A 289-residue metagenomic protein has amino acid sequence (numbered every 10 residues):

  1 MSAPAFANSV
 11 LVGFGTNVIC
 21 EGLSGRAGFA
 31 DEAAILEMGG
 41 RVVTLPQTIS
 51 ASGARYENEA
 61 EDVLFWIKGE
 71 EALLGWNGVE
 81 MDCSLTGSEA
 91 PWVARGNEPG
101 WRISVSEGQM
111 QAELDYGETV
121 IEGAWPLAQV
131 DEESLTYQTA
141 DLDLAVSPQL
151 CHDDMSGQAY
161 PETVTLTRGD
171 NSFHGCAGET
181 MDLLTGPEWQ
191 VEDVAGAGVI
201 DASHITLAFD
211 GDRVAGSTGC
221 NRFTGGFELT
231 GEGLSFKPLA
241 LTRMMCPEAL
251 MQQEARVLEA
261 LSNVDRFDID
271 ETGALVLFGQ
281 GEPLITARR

Functional and structural regions predicted by a protein language model:
S2-P4: N-terminal signal peptide c-region/cleavage motif recognized by signal peptidases
N8-G15, A54-R55, K68-A94, E122-P126 (+2 more regions): Lipid interaction determinants
V10-G28, A33: Negatively charged, low-complexity tracts enriched in Asp/Glu with abundant Ser/Thr
C20-S24, M38-G40, E59-E61, G78-V79 (+5 more regions): Glycine-centered tight beta-turn/hairpin loop motif at sheet-sheet or coil-to-beta transitions
G22, F29, E37-E57, E98-G100 (+2 more regions): Central antiparallel beta-sheet cores of small beta-barrel/beta-sandwich binding domains
G25-D31, E61-G69, G100-E107, L142-P148 (+4 more regions): Broad, structure-driven detector of short, well-ordered beta-strand segments within folded domains
F29-D31, M38, I49, A60 (+6 more regions): A generic beta-sheet turn/junction motif
E32, R41, S50, E61 (+5 more regions): Residue-level signature for short turns and capping positions that connect secondary-structure elements
